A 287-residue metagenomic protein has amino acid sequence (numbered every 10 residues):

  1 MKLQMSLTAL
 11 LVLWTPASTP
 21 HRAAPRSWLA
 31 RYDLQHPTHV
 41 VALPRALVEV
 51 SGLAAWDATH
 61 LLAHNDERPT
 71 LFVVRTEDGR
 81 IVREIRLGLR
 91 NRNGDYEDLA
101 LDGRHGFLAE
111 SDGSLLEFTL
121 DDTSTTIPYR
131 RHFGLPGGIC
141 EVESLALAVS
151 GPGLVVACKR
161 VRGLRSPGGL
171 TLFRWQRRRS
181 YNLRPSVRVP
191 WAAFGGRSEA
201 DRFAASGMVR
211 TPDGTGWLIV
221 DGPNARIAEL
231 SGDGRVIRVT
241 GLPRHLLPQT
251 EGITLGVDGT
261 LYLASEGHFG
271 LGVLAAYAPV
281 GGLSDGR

Functional and structural regions predicted by a protein language model:
M1-Q4, L53: Positively charged n-region of N-terminal signal peptides that target proteins for export
M5-L13: Sec-dependent N-terminal signal peptides
W14, T19-R287: Sequence/structural signature of beta-propeller domains
